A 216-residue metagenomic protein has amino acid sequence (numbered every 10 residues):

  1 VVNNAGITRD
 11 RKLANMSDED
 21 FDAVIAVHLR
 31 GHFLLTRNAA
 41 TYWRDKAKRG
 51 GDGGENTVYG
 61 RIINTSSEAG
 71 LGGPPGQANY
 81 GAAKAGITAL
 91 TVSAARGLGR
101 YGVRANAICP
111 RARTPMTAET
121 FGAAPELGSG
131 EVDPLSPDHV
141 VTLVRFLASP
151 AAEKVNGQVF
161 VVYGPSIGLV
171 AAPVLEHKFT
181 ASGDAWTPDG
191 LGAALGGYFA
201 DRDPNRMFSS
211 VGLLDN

Functional and structural regions predicted by a protein language model:
N4-R9: Conserved NAD(P)H cofactor-binding loop of Rossmann-fold oxidoreductase domains
K12-L13, D20-I25: Substrate-binding pocket helix/loop in short-chain dehydrogenase/reductase
M16, G73-G81, S93: Active-site loop-to-helix junction immediately N-terminal to the catalytic Tyr of the SDR YXXXK motif in Rossmann-fold
T36, A83: Active-site helix of classical SDR
S67: Residue(s) in the substrate-gating loop at a strand-loop-helix junction that position the organic substrate next
G72, T88, S93-R104, P150-K154: Active-site-adjacent segment of SDR/Rossmann-fold oxidoreductases
A107, L127-N216: C-terminal helical subdomain
